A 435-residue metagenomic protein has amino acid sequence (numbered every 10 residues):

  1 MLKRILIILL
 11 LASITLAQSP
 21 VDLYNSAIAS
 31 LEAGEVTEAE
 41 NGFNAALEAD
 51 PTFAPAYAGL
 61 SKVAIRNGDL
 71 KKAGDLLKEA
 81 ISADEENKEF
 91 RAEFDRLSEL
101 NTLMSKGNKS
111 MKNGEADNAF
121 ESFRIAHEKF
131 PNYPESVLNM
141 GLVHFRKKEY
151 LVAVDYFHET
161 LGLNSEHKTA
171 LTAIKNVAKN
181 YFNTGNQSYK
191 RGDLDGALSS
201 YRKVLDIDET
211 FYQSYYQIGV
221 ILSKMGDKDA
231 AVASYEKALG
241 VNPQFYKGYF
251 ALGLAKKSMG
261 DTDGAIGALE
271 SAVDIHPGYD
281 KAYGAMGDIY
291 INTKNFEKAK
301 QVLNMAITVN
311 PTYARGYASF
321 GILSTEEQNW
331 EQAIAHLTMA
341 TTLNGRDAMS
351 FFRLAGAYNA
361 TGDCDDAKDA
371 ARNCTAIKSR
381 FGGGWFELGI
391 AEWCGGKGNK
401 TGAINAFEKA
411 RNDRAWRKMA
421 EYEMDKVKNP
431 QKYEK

Functional and structural regions predicted by a protein language model:
L16-P55, G59, R66-K78, S82-N113 (+1 more regions): N-terminal leader/linker segments that initiate helical-solenoid repeat arrays
P20-V21, A54-P55, K88, L100 (+10 more regions): Helix-start (N-cap) detector for alpha-helical repeat units in TPR-like alpha-solenoids, especially tetratricopeptide
V21, K109, N183-Q187, R191 (+1 more regions): Terminal, low-structured helical/coil segments at or just beyond the last alpha-helical repeat
Y24, L31, I65, M111 (+14 more regions): Position-specific recognition of the canonical hydrophobic site in helix A of tetratricopeptide repeat
N25, G59, E93, S105 (+10 more regions): Canonical tetratricopeptide repeat
G34-N41, N67-E79, L103-K106, K112-S122 (+8 more regions): Structural signature of tandem alpha-helical TPR/SEL1-like repeats, specifically the intra-repeat loop/turn
A49, A83, K129, L163 (+7 more regions): Structural marker of alpha-solenoid helical repeat scaffolds
